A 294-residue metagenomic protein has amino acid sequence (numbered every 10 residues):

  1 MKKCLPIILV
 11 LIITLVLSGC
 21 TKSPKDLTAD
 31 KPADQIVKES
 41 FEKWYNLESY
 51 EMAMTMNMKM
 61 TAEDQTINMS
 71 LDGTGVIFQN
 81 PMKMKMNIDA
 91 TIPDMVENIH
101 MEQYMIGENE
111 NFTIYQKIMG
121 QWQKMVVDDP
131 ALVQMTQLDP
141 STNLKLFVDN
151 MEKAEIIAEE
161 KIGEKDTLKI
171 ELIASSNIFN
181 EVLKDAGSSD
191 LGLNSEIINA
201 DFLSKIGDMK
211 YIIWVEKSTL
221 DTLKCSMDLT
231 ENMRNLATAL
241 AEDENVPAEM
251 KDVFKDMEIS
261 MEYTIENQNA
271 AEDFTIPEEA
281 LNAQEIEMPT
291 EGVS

Functional and structural regions predicted by a protein language model:
K3-P24: Sec-dependent N-terminal signal peptides of Gram-positive bacterial secreted proteins and lipoproteins
C20-S294: Subset-of-secretome marker
